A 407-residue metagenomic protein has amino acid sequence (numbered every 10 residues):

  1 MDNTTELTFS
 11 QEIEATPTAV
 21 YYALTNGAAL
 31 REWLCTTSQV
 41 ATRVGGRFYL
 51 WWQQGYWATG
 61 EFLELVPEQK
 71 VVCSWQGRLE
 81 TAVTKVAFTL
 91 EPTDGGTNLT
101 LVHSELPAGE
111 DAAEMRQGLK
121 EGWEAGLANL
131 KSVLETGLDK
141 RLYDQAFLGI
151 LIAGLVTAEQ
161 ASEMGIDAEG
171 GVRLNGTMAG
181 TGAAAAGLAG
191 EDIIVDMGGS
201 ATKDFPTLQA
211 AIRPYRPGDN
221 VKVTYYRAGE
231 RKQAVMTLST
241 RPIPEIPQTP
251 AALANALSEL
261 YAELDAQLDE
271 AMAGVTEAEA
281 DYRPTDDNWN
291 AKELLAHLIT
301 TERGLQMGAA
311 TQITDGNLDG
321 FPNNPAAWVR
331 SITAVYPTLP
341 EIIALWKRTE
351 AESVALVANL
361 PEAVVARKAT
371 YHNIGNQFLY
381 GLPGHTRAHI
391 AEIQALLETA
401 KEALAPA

Functional and structural regions predicted by a protein language model:
M1-Q39, S258-Y261, D269, G274 (+5 more regions): Hydrophobic ligand-binding cavity/cleft-lining segments
D2, T8-F9, A15, A19 (+3 more regions): Short beta-edge strand/loop motif at the mouth of beta-sheet-based domains
T25-A28, E80, L130, E279-A326 (+1 more regions): Short, contiguous alpha-helical
S38-Q39, V44, Y49-P107, A254 (+4 more regions): Hydrophobic-ligand binding "helix-grip"
P107-D144, D265-D269, Y380-P383, R387-A391: A conserved amphipathic terminal alpha-helix motif
L174, A183-D204: Conserved PDZ fold ligand-binding element
A210-E245: PDZ-domain C-terminal substructure recognizer with occasional recognition of PDZ-binding tails
P242-L253, M307-R348, T399-A407: Short, helix-capping/interhelical loops that line the mouth of catalytic, cofactor-, or ligand-binding pockets
